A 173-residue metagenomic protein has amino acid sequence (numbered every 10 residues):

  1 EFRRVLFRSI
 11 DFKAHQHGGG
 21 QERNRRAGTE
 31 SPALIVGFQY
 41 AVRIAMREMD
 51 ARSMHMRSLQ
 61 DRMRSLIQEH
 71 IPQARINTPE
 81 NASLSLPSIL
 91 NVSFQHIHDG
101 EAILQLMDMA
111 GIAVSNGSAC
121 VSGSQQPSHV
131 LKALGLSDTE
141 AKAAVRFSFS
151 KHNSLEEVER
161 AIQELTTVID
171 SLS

Functional and structural regions predicted by a protein language model:
E1-L6: Short, small-residue-biased leader/transition segments that mark boundaries at the very start of proteins
R8-K13: Short helix-loop capping/hinge motifs at secondary-structure junctions, enriched in acidic/polar residues
Q21-A45, R52-L59: PLP-dependent aminotransferase class I/II
A27, R52, V92, A119 (+1 more regions): Glycine- and other small-residue-rich loops at beta-strand/loop junctions that grip anionic moieties
P32-R43, R64, Q68, L104 (+4 more regions): Predominant activation on well-ordered alpha-helical scaffold segments within soluble catalytic domains
M46-I97, I103-Q105: Conserved PLP-dependent catalytic core of the aminotransferase class-I/II
I89-K142: Conserved C-terminal alpha-helix-loop-beta "cap" of PLP-dependent enzymes that closes/shapes the active-site mouth
S122, Q126-S173: PLP-dependent enzyme catalytic core of the Aspartate aminotransferase-like
